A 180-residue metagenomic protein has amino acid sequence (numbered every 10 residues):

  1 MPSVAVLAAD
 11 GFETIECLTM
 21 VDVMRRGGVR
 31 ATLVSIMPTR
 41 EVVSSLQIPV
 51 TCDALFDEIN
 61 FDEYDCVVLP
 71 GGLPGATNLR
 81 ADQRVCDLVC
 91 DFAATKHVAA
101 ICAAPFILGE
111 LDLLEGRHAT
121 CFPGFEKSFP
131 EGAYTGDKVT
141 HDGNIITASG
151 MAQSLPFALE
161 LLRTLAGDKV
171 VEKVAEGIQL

Functional and structural regions predicted by a protein language model:
P2-A8, F12, R25-S35, D53-L55 (+1 more regions): Active-site-adjacent pocket-lining segments in enzyme domains
F12-E16, E41: Short N-terminal binding/cap micro-motifs at the start of the first secondary-structure element
V21: Histidine-anchored nucleotide/phosphate-binding helix
V34-D53: N-terminal beta-loop-helix "entrance" segment that forms/cooperates in small-molecule cofactor or anionic ligand
